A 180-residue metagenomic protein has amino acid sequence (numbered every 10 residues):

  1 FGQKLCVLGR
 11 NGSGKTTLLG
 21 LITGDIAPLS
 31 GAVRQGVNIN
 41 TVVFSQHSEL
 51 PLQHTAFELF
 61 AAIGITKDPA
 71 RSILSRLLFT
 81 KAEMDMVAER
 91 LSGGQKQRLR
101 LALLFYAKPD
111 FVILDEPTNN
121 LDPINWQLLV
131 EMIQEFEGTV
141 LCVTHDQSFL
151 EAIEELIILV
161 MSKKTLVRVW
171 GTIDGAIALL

Functional and structural regions predicted by a protein language model:
F1-L180: ABC ATP-binding cassette signature C-motif
